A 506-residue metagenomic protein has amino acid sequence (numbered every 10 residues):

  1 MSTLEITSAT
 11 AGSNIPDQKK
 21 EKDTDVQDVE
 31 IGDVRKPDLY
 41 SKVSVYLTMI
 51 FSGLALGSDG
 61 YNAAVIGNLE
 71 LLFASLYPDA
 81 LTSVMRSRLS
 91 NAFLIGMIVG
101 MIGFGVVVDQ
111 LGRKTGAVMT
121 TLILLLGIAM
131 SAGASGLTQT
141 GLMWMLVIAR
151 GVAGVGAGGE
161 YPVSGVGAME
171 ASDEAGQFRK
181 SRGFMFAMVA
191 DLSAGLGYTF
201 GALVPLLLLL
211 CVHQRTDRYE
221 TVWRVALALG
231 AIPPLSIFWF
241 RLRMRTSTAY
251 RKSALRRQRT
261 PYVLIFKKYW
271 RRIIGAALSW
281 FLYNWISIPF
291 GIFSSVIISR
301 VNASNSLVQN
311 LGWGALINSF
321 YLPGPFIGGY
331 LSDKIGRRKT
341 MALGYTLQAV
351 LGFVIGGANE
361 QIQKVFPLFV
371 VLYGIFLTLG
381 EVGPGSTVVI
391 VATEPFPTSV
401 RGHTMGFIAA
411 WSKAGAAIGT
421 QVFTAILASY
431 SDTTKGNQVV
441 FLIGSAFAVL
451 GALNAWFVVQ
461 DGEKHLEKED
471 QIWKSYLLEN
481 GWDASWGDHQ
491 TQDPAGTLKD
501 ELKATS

Functional and structural regions predicted by a protein language model:
S2-L71, S75-Y77: Cytosolic juxtamembrane N-terminal segment immediately preceding the first transmembrane helix of multi-pass
I66-G67, Y269-F326, T420: Extracytoplasmic gate region of multi-pass secondary transporters
L69-V99: Extracellular/periplasmic helix-loop-helix junction of adjacent transmembrane segments in MFS-like secondary
N91-V106, A315-I327: Central cavity-lining transmembrane alpha-helices of secondary-active solute carriers, predominantly the Major
L122-T140, L347-Q363: C-terminal ends and interior cores of transmembrane alpha-helices in multi-pass membrane transporters/permeases
G127, G141-G159, F366-G383: Hydrophobic core of transmembrane alpha-helices in multi-pass small-molecule transporters, especially MFS/SLC-type
A149-L192: Cytoplasmic helix-loop-helix junction between adjacent transmembrane helices in 12-TM secondary transporters
A157, R179-L210, P233-P234, A409-T420: Glycine-rich segments within core transmembrane alpha-helices of 12-TM secondary carriers
